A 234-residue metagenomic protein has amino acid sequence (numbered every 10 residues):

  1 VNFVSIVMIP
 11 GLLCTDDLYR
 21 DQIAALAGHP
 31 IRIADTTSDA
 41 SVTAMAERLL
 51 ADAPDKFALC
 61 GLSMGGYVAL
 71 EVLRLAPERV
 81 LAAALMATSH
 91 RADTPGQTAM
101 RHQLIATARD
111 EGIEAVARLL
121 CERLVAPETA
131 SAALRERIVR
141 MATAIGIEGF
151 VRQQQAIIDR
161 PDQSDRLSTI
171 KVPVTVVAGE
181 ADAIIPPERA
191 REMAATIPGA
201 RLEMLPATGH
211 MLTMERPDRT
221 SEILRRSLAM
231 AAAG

Functional and structural regions predicted by a protein language model:
V1-R48, L62: Conserved HGGG/HGGXW glycine-rich cap/lid loop of the alpha/beta-hydrolase fold
G61-G65, A69: Gly/Ala-rich beta-loop-alpha elbow adjacent to hydrolase catalytic centers
R74-L75, R79-R118: Flexible "cap/lid" loop of the alpha/beta hydrolase fold
D93-G96, E111-S168: Conserved alpha/beta-hydrolase catalytic His-Asp/Glu region
I170, V176-A178, D182: Short beta-strand/loop motif that positions the catalytic acidic residue of the alpha/beta-hydrolase fold
A183-R189: Conserved alpha/beta-hydrolase "acid-adjacent" motif
R191-H210: Catalytic histidine neighborhood in serine/cysteine hydrolases with alpha/beta-hydrolase-type architecture
T208-S221: Catalytic histidine-centered segment of alpha/beta-hydrolase-like enzymes
